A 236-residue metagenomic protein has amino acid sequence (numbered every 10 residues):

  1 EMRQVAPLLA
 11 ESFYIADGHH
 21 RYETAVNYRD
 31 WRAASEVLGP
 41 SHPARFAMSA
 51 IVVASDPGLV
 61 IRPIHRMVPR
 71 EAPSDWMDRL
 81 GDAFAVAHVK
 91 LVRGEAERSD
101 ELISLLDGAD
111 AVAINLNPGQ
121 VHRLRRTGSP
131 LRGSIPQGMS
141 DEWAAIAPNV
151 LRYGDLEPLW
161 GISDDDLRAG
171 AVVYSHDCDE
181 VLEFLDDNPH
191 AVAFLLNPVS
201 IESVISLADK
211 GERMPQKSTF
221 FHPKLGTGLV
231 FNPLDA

Functional and structural regions predicted by a protein language model:
E1-A236: Surface-exposed, charge/polar-rich loops and edge strands
